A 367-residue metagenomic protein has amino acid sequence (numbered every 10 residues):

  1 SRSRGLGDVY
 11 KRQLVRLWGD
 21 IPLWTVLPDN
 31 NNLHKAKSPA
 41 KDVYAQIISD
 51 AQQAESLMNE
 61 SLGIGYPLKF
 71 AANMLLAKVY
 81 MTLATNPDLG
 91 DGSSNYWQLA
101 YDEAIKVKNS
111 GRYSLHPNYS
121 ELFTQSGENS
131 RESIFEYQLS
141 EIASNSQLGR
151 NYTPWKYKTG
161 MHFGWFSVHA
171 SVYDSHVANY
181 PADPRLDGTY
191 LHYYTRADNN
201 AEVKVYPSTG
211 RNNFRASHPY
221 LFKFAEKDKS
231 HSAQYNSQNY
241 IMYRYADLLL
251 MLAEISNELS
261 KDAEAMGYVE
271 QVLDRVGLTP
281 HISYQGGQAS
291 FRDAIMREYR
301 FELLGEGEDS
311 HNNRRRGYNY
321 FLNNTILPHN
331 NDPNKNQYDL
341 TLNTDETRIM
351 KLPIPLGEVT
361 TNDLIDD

Functional and structural regions predicted by a protein language model:
S1-L148, P184, G188-Y190, Y194-D367: Acidic/polar-rich alpha-helix caps and helix-coil junctions
L148-P154: Active-site-adjacent substrate-recognition loops and nearby beta-strands within hydrolase catalytic domains
N151, D174-A178, H192-Y194: Extended polysaccharide-engagement surfaces of secreted carbohydrate-active enzymes
P154, Y180-A182: Intrinsic disorder
P154-Y173: Short, cationic low-complexity segments
